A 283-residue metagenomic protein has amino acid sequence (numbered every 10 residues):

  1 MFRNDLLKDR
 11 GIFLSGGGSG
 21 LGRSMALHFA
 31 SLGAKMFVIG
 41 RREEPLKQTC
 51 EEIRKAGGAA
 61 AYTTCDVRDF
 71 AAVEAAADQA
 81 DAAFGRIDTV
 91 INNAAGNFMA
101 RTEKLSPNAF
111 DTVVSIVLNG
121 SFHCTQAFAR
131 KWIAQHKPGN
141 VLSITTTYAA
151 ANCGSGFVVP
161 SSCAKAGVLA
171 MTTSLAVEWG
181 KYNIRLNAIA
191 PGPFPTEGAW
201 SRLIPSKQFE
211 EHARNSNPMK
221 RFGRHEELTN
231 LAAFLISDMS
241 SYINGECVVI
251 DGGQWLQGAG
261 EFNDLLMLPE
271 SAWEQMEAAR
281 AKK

Functional and structural regions predicted by a protein language model:
R3, E51, S155-F157, K181 (+2 more regions): A glycine/serine/threonine-rich, flexible loop-to-helix segment that serves as the NAD(P) cofactor-binding "lid"
G11, G16-G20: Conserved glycine-rich cofactor-binding loop
E44, T64-A76, P107, E226-E227: The beta1-alpha1 cofactor-binding region of Rossmann-like NAD(H)/NADP(H)-dependent oxidoreductases
I91, G180, R185, I243-G245: Short, small/polar-rich loop/turn modules that mediate ligand/substrate recognition or access, typified
R101-T102, S106-V114, F209, A213: Substrate-binding pocket helix/loop in short-chain dehydrogenase/reductase
I133, L142-G167, T172-K181, P193-F194: Catalytic loop of short-chain dehydrogenase/reductase
N217-L228, M239: A conserved structural motif in NAD(P)-dependent oxidoreductases
